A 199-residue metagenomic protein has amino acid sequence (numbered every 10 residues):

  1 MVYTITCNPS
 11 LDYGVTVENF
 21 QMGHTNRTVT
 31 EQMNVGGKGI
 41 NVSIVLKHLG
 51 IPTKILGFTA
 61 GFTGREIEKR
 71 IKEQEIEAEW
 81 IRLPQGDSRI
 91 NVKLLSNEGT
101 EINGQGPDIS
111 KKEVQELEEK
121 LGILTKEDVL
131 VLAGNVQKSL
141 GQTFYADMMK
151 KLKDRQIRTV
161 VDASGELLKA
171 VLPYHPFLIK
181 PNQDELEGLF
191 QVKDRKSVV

Functional and structural regions predicted by a protein language model:
M1-G23: Positively charged, low-complexity intrinsically disordered leader regions
T4-C7, G57-F58, K93-L95, N103-Q105 (+2 more regions): Short beta-strand segments
P9-L11, T59-A60, Q85, E185: Glycine-rich beta-alpha junction loops
N19-R27, K180-Q183: Short glycine/proline- and charge-enriched loop/turn segments that cap or connect secondary-structure elements
R27-D87: Substrate-binding N-lobe of the ribokinase-like
L83, K93-K126: Conserved phosphate-binding/catalytic loop of the ribokinase/pfkB sugar-kinase fold
V129-R195: Conserved beta-alpha-beta core of the PfkB/ribokinase-like small-molecule kinase fold
V198-V199: Conserved small/polar residues in nucleotide/adenosyl-binding loops
